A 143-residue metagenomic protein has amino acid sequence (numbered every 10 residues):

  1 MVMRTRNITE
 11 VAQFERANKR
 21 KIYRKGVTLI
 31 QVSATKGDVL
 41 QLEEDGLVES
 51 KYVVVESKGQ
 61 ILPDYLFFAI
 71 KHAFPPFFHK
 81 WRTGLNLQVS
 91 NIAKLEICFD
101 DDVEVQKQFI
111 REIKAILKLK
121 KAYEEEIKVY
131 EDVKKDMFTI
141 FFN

Functional and structural regions predicted by a protein language model:
M1-N18, R24-K25, F99-N143: Non-catalytic DNA-recognition/assembly elements of restriction-modification systems
V11, A69, P76-F78, I140: Residues that form generic nucleotide/phosphate-binding pockets
K21-Y23, G46-L47: A short catalytic or substrate-binding loop motif that flags glycine-/basic-rich loops and adjacent residues that bind
R24-V32: Short, well-ordered secondary-structure micro-motifs within conserved domains or adaptor modules
K25, P75-P76: Short, solvent-exposed coil/turn segments at beta-strand boundaries
Q31-P75, R82, Q88-I92: A short beta-sheet element
